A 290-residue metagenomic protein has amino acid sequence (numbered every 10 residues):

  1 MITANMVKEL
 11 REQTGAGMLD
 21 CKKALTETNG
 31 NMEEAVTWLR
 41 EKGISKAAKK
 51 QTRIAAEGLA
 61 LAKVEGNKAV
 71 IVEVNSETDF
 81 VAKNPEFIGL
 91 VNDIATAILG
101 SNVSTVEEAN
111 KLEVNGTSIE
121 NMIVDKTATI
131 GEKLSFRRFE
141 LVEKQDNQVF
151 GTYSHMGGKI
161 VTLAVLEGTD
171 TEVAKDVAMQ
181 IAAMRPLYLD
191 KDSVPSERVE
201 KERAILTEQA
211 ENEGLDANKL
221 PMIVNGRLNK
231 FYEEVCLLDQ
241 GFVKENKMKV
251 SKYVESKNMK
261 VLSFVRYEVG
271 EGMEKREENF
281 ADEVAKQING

Functional and structural regions predicted by a protein language model:
I2-G290: N-terminal assembly/interaction segments in proteins that build large macromolecular machines
